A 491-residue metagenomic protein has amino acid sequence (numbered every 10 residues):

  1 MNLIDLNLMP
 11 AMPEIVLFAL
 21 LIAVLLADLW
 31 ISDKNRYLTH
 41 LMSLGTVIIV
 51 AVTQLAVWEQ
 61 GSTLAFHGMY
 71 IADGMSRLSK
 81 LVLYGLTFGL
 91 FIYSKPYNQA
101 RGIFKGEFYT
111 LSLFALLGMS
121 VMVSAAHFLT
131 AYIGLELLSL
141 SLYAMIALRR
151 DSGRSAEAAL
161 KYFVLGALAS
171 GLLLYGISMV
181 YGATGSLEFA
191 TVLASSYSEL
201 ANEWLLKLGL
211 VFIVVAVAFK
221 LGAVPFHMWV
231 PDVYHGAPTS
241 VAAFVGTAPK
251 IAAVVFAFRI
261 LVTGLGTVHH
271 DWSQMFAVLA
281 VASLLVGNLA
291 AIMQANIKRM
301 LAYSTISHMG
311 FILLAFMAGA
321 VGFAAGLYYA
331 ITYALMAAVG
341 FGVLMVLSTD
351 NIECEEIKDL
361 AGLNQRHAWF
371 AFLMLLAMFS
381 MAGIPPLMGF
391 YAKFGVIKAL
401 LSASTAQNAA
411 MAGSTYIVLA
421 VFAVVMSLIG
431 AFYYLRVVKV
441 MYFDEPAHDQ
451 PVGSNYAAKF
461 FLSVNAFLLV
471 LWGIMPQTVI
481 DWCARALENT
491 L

Functional and structural regions predicted by a protein language model:
M1-L491: Alpha-helical transmembrane segments of multi-pass membrane proteins predominantly involved in bioenergetics
